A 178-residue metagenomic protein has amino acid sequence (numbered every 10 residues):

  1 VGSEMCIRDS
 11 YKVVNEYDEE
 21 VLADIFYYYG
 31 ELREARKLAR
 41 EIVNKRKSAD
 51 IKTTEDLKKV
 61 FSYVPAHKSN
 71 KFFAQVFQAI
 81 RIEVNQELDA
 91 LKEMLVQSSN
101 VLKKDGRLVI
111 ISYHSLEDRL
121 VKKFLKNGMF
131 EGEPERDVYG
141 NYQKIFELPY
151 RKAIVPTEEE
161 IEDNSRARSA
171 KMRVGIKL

Functional and structural regions predicted by a protein language model:
S3-E4, R8-L178: S-adenosyl-L-methionine-dependent methyltransferase catalytic core, i.e., the SAM/SAH-binding region
